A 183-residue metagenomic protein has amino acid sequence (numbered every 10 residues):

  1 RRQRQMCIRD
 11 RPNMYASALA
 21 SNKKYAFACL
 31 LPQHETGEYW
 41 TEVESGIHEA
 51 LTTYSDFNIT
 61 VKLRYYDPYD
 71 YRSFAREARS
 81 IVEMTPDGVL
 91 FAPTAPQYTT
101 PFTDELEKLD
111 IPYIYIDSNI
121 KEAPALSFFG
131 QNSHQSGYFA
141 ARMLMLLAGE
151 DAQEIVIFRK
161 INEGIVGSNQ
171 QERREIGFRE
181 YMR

Functional and structural regions predicted by a protein language model:
Q3-I8: Short, small-residue-biased leader/transition segments that mark boundaries at the very start of proteins
R9-E38: N-terminal helix-turn-helix/winged-helix DNA-binding helices and compositionally similar short basic alpha-helical
E38-S55, S136-A140, V166-R183: Short, solvent-exposed amphipathic alpha-helices that sit in or adjacent to ligand/effector-binding or catalytic
L51-Y71, E154-I157, R179-R183: Short beta-strand elements in bilobed, periplasmic/extracellular small-molecule ligand-binding domains
Y71-D87: Short, well-structured alpha-helical segments in soluble
A95-Q135, F158-N162: Flexible loop/hinge segments that line or gate small-molecule binding clefts
F128-I155: Hydrophobic alpha-helical segments within soluble ligand-binding/sensing domains
